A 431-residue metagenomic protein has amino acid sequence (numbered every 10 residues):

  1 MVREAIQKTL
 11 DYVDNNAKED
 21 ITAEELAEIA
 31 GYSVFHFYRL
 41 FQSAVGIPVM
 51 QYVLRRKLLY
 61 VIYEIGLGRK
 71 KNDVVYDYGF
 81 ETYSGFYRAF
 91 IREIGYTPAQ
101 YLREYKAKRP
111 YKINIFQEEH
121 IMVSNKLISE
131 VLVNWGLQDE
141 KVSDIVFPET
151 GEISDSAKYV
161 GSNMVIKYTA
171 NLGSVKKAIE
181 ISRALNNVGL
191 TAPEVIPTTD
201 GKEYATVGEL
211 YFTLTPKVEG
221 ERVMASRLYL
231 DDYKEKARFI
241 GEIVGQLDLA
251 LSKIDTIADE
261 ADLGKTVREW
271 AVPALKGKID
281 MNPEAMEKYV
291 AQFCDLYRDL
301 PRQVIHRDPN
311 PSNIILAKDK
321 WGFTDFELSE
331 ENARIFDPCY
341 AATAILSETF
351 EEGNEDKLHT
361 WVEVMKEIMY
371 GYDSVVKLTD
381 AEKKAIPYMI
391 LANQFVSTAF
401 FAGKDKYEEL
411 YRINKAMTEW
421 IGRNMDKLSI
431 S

Functional and structural regions predicted by a protein language model:
Q7-E24, S43-G79, Y105-I121: Terminal helix-turn-helix DNA-binding modules in bacterial transcription factors
Q117-D200, K318-K320: Conserved NTP-binding catalytic cores of kinases and kinase-like/nucleotidyltransferase enzymes across multiple kinase
T150-S162, V195, A291-F336: Active-site acidic catalytic loop and adjacent metal/ATP-binding pocket of ATP-dependent phosphoryl transfer enzymes
S162-K253: ATP-binding pocket architecture of kinase catalytic cores
L230-M281, R302: A cross-family kinase active-site recognition segment
F336-V376, L391-Y407: Active-site activation/catalytic loop segments of kinase-like enzymes and analogous catalytic loops in related
V396-S431: ATP/Mg2+ or Mg2+-diphosphate-binding catalytic cores that bind nucleotide phosphates or diphosphates via glycine-rich
